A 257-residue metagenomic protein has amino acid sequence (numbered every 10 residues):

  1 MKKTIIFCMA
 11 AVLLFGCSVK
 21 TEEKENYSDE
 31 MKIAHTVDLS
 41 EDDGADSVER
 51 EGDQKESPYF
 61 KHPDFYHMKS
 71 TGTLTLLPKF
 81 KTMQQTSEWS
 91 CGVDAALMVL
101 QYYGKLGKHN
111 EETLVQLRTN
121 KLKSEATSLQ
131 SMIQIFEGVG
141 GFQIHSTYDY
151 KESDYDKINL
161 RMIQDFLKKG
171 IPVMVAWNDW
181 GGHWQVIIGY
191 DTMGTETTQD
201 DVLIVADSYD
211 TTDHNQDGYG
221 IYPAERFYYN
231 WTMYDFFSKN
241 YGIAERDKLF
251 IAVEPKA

Functional and structural regions predicted by a protein language model:
M1-T4: Positively charged n-region of N-terminal signal peptides that target proteins for export
M9-L14: Hydrophobic core
S18-S128, Y241-G242, V253-A257: Active-site-adjacent structural segments surrounding the nucleophilic cysteine of cysteine proteases and isopeptidases
E25-Y27, M31, V37-D38, K69 (+1 more regions): Noncatalytic regulatory segments and standalone regulatory/sensor domains
M98-L106, I135-V139, D165-K169, M193 (+1 more regions): Structured segments of extracytoplasmic/periplasmic soluble domains in secreted or envelope-associated proteins
L106-V115, I144-E152, V175-W177: Surface-exposed patches in mature extracellular/periplasmic domains of secreted proteins
E125-K151, K157, F166-K168: Mid-length scaffold segments of soluble, non-membrane domains
E152-S208: Active-site-adjacent substructure of cysteine-protease-like catalytic cores
